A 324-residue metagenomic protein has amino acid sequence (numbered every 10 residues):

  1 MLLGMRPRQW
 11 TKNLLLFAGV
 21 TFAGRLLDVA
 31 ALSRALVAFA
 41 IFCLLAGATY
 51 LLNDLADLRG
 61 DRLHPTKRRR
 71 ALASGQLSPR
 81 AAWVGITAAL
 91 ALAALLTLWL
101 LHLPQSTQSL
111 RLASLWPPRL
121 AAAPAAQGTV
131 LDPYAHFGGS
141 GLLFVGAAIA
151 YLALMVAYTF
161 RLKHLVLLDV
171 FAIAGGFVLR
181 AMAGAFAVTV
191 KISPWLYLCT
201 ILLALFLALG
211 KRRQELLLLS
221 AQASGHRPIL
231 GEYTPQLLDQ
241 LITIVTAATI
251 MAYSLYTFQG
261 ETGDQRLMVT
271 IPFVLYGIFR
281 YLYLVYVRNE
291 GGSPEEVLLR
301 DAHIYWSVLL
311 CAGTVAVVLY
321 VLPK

Functional and structural regions predicted by a protein language model:
M1-R62, Q76-A88: Topogenic membrane-insertion module of multi-pass membrane proteins
T11-A18, L36-A40, L44, V84-L92 (+8 more regions): Lipid-exposed faces of alpha-helical membrane segments in multi-pass integral membrane proteins
L15-G19, A71, Q76-L77, F171-F186 (+3 more regions): Small-residue-rich segments of transmembrane alpha-helices in multi-pass membrane proteins, especially helix faces
F22-A40, L95-V145, A181-C199, S254-M268 (+1 more regions): Helix-coil boundary and interhelical linker segments in multi-pass alpha-helical membrane proteins
L45-A73, L162, L168, G210-L217 (+1 more regions): Acidic (Asp/Glu-rich) catalytic motifs at the cytosolic membrane interface
L58, L63-L110, P133-G138, P194-L205 (+2 more regions): Multi-pass membrane catalytic core of lipid/isoprenoid biosynthesis enzymes
F186, L202-T262, V274-E296: Predominantly late transmembrane helices and immediately cytosolic-facing juxtamembrane segments
L282-K324: Generic C-terminus detector
